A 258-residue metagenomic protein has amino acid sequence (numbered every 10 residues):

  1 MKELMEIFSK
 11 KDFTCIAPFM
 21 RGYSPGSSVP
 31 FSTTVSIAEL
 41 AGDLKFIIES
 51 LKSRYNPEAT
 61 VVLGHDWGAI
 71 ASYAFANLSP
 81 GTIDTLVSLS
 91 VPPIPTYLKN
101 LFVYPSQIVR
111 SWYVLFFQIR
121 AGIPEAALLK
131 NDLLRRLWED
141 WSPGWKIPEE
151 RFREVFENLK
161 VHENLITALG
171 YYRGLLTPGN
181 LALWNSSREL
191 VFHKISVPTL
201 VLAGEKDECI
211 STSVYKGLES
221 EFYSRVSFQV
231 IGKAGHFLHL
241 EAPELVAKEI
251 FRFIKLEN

Functional and structural regions predicted by a protein language model:
M1-M5: The serine-hydrolase catalytic nucleophile loop
I7-M20: Active-site machinery of serine-nucleophile hydrolases
I16, Y23-L63, W67-V230, H239: Flexible "cap/lid" subdomain of the alpha/beta-hydrolase fold that forms the substrate-access gate
I47-S50, E249-E257: C-terminal alpha-helix
E163, E257-N258: Alpha/beta-hydrolase-fold serine-hydrolase catalytic core, especially in secreted/extracellular enzymes
A234-P243: Catalytic histidine-centered segment of alpha/beta-hydrolase-like enzymes
